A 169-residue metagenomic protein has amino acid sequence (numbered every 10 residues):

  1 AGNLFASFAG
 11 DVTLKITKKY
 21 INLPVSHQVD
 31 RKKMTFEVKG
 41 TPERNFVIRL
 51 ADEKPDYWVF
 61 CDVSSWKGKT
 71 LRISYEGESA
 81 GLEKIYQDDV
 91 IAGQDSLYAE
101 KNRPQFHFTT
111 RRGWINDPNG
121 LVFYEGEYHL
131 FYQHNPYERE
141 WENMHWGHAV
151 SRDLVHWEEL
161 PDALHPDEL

Functional and structural regions predicted by a protein language model:
A1-N3: Bacterial N-terminal signal peptides
F5-L169: Carbohydrate-active catalytic/glycan-binding domains of CAZyme proteins, especially the secreted or lumenal ectodomains
